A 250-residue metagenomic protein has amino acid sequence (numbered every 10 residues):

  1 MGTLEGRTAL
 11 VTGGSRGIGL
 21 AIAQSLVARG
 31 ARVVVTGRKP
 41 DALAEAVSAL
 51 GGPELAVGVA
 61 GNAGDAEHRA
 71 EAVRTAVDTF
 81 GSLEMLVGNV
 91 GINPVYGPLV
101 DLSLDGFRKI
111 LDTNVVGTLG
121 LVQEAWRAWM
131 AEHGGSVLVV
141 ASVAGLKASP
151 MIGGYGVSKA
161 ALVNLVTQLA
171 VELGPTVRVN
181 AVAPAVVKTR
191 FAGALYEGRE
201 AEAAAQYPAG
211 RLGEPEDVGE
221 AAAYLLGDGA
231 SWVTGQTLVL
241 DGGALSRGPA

Functional and structural regions predicted by a protein language model:
T8, S15-G17: Conserved glycine-rich cofactor-binding loop
N93-Y96, K147, A223, T234-A250: Short C-terminal tail/terminal secondary-structure segment of NAD(P)H-dependent dehydrogenase/reductase domains
G97-L99, G106-R108, A192, A203: Substrate-binding pocket helix/loop in short-chain dehydrogenase/reductase
V122, S158, V166: Active-site helix of classical SDR
R127, A170-P175, S231: Alpha-helical segment proximal to the catalytic Tyr-Lys
S142: Residue(s) in the substrate-gating loop at a strand-loop-helix junction that position the organic substrate next
A181-P184, A201-V233, L240-G242: C-terminal helical subdomain
